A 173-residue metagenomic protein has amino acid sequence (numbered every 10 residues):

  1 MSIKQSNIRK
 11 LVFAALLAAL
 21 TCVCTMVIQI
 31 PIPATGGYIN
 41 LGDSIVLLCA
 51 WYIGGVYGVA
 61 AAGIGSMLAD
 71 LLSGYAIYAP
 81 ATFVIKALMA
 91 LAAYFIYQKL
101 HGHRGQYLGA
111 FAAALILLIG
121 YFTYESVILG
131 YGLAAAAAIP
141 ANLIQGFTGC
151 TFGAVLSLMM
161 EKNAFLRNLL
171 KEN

Functional and structural regions predicted by a protein language model:
M1-N173: Loop-helix junctions at membrane interfaces
